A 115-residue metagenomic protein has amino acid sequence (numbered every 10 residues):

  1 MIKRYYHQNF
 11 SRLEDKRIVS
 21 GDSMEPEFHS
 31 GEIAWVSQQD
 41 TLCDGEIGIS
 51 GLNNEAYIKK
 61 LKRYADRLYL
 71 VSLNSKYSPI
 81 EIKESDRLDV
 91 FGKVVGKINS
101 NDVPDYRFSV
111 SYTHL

Functional and structural regions predicted by a protein language model:
M1-G51, Y57-I58: A short, contiguous structural element within a folded domain that forms the immediate neighborhood of a functional site
A56-I58, Y77-S78: Histidine-centered metal-chelating micro-motifs
D66-D102: Glycine- and charge-enriched low-complexity intrinsically disordered segments
Y112-L115: Conserved small/polar residues in nucleotide/adenosyl-binding loops
